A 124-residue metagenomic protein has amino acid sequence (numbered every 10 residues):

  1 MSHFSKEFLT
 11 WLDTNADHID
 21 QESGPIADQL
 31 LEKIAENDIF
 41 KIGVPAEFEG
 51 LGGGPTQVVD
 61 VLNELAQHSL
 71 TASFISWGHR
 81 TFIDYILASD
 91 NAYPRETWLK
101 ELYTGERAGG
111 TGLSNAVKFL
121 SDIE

Functional and structural regions predicted by a protein language model:
M1-S76: Amphipathic, small/basic residue-rich leader segments at the start of a protein or domain
W11-T14, T81, E101-T104, A108: Alpha-helical scaffold segments in carbohydrate-active enzymes
G52-P55, T81, A108, L113: Short, flexible micro-motifs
P55-L62, H79-I83, A92-L99: Generic internal hydrophobic packing segments that stabilize the cores of diverse globular domains
N63-L70, L87-P94, Y103, R107: Generic short alpha-helical segment signal, independent of protein family or function, capturing local helix propensity
L70-Y93, V117-E124: N-terminal glycine-rich flavin-associated loop
P94-E124: Glycine-rich, Trp-frequent "lid" loop and neighboring beta-strands that shape and gate the flavin cofactor pocket
